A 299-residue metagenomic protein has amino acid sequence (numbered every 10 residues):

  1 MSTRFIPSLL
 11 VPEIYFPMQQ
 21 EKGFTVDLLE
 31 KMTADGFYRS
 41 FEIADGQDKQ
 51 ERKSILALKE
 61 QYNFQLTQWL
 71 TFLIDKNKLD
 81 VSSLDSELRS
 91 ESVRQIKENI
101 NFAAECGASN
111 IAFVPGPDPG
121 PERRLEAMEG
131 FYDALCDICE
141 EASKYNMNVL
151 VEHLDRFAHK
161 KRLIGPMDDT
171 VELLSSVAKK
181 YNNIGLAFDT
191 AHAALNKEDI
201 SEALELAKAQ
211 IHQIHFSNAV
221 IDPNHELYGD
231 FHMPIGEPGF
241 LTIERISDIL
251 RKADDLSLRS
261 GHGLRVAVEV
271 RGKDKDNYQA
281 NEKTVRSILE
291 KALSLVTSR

Functional and structural regions predicted by a protein language model:
M1-E13, M18, K22-K31, F37 (+3 more regions): Histidine-acidic metal/acid-base catalytic patches
E13, L70-L73, G116-P119, D155-F157 (+2 more regions): Short, flexible active-site-adjacent loop segments at beta-strand->alpha-helix junctions, enriched in small/polar
F16-K22, S40-S54, P119-E122, F157-I164 (+3 more regions): Acidic-and-aromatic substrate-binding clefts and catalytic sites of carbohydrate-active enzymes
L29-T33, K59, N99, A103 (+2 more regions): Generic structural signal for hydrophobic
R39, I43-E129, S260-H262: Structural motif corresponding to the early beta-alpha repeats
F41-I43, F113, V151, F188-T190 (+2 more regions): Conserved beta-strand positions
Q61-I74, Y132-A142, V171-V177, L241-D255: Alpha-helix-loop-beta-strand connector modules within alpha/beta enzyme cores
D85-G185, A280, T284: Active-site acidic/histidine proton-transfer and metal-coordination neighborhood in alpha/beta enzyme cores
